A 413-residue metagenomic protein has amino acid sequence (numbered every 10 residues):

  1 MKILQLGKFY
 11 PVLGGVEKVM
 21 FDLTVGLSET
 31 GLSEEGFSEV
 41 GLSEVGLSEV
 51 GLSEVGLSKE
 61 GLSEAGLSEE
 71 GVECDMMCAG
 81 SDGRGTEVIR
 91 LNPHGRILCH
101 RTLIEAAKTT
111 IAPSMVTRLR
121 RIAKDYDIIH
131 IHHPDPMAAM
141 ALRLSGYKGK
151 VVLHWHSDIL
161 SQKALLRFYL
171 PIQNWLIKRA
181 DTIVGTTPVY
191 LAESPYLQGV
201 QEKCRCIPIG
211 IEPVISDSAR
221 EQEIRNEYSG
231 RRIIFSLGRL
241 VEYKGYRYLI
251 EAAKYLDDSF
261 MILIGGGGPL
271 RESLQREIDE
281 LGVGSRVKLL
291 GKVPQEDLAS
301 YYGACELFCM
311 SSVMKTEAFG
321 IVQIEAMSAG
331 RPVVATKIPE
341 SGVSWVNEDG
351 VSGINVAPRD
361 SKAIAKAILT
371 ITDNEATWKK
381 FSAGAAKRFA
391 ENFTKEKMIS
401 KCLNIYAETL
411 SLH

Functional and structural regions predicted by a protein language model:
L4, E223-K254: Conserved donor-binding/catalytic core segment of Leloir-type glycosyltransferases
Q5-L13, E17-L42, L47, L52 (+2 more regions): N-terminal strand-loop element at the rim of the active site of nucleotide-sugar-dependent glycosyltransferases
C78, Q173-A219: Donor nucleotide-sugar binding/catalytic pocket of nucleotide-sugar-dependent glycosyltransferases
A123, I177, K292-V293, S300-C305: Short alpha-helical donor nucleotide-sugar binding micro-motif in glycosyltransferases
I131-A138: Short His-centered aromatic/hydrophobic patch
S273-V293: Nucleotide-activated donor-binding/catalytic signature segment of Leloir-type glycosyltransferases, i.e., the conserved
G303-A318, R331: Acidic donor-binding loop of glycosyltransferase active sites
P332-K337: Short hydrophobic beta-strand element within catalytic cores of glycosyltransferases and related nucleotide-activated
